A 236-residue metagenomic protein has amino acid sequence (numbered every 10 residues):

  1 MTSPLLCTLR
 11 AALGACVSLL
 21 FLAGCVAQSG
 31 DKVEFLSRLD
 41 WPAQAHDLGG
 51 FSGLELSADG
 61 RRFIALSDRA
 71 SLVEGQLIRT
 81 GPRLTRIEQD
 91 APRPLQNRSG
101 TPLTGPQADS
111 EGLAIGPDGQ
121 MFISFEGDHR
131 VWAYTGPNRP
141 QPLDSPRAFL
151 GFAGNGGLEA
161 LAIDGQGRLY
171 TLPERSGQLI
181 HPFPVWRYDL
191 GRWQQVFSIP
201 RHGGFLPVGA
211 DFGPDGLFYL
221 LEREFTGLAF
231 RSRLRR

Functional and structural regions predicted by a protein language model:
M1-C7: N-terminal secretory signal peptides that target proteins for export/translocation
L6, F21-G24, Q28: Intrinsically disordered, low-complexity serine/threonine-rich segments
C7, C16-V17, L150: Exposed boundary/loop context
A12-A23: Bacterial N-terminal signal peptides
C25-R236: Sequence/structural signature of beta-propeller domains
